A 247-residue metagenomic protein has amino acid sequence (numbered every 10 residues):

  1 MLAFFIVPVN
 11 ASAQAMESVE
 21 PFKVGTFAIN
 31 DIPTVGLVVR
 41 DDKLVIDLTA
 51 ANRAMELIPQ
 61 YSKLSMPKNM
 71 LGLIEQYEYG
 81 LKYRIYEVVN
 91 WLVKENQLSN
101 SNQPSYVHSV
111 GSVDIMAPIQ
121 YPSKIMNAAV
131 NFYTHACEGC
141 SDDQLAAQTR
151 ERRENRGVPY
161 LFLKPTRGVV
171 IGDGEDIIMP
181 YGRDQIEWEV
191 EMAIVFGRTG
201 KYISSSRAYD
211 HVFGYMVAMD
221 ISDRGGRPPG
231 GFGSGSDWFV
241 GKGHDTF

Functional and structural regions predicted by a protein language model:
M1-P8: Bacterial N-terminal signal peptides
F5, K23, T34, S109 (+2 more regions): Intrinsically disordered, low-complexity segments enriched in small/polar residues
P8-S12, V240-G243: Short, intrinsically disordered, low-complexity terminal segments
A13-N155, P159: N-terminal non-catalytic cap/leader segment that marks the start of a structured domain
M116, P122-F247: Glycine-enriched loop-and-adjacent helix/strand subsegments that border the catalytic/binding cleft of enzyme cores
